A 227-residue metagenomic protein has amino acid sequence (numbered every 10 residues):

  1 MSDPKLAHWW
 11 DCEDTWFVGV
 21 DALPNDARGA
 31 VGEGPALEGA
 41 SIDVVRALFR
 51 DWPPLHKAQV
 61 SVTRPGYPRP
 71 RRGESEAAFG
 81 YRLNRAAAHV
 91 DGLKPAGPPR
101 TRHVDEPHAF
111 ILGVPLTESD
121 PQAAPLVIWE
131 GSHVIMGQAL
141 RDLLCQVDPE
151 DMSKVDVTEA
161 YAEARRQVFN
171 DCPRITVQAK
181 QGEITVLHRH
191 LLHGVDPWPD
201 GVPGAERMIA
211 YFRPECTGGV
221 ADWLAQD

Functional and structural regions predicted by a protein language model:
M1-R174: Non-heme Fe(II) oxygenase catalytic core, chiefly the N-lobe of the double-stranded beta-helix
G137-R141, Q181, V186-D227: Non-heme Fe(II)/2-oxoglutarate
